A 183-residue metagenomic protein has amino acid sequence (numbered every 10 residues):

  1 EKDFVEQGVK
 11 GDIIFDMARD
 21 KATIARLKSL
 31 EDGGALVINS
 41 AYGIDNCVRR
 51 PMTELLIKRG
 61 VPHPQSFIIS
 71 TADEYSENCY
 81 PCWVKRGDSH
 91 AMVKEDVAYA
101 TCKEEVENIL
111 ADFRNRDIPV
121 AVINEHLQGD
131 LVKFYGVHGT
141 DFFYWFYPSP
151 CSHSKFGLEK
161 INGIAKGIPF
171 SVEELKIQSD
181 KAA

Functional and structural regions predicted by a protein language model:
E1-I38, G43: ATP-binding N-terminal substructure of ATP-dependent carboxylate-amine bond-forming enzymes
G11-F15, C82-K85, F134-G136: A short beta-strand motif that forms the metal-chelation/ATP-contact edge of phosphoryl-transfer active sites
M17-A18, N39, R86, E125 (+1 more regions): Pocket-edge structural micro-motifs
T23-L27, Y80-W83, C151: Short hydrophobic/aromatic-rich motifs at helix boundaries and adjacent loops
I24-K28, T53, L110, S179-D180: Short amphipathic alpha-helical segments and helix-helix/interface helices
E31-G34, Y42-L131: Active-site nucleotide/adenylate-binding loops and adjacent lid/helix of ATP-dependent enzymes
Y99-A182: Phosphate-binding site of ATP-dependent enzymes
